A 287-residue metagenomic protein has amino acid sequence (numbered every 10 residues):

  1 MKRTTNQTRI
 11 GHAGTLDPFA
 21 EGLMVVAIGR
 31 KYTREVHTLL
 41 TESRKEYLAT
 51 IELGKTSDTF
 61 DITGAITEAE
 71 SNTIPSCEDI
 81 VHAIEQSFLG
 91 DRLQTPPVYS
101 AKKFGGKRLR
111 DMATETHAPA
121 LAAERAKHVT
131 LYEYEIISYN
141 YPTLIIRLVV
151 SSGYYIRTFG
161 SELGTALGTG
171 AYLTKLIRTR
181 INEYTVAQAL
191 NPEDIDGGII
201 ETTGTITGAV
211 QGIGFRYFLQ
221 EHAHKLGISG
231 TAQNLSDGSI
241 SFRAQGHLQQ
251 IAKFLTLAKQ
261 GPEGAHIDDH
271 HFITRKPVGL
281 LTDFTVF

Functional and structural regions predicted by a protein language model:
M1-I200: Catalytic/RNA-binding core of pseudouridine synthases
I199-F287: Intrinsically disordered, low-complexity, mixed-charge
